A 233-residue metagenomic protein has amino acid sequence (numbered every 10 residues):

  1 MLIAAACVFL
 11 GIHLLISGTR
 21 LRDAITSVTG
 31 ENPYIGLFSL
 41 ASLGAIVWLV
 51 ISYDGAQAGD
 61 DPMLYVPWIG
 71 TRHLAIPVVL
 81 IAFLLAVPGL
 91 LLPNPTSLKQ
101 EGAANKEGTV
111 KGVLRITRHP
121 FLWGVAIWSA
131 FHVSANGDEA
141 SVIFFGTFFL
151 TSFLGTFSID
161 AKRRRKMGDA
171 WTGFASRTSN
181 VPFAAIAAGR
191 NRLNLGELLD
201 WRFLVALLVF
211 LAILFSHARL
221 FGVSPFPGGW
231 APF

Functional and structural regions predicted by a protein language model:
M1-A4, W68-L84, A140-L150: Alpha-helical transmembrane segments
V8-G18, V79-T96, F149-R163, I213-L220: Transmembrane alpha-helical segments that form the membrane-embedded catalytic/substrate-channel core of multi-pass
L14-P33: Membrane-interface helix-loop junction between the first two transmembrane segments
S17-D23, Q57-D61, L90-N105, V110 (+3 more regions): Juxtamembrane/interfacial segments flanking transmembrane helices
A41-G112: Portal/gating segments that form or line small-molecule/metal binding sites
L114-W171, A175: A contiguous pocket-lining binding segment that forms or flanks enzyme active sites
A161, R165-L198: Membrane-proximal soluble regions of multi-pass membrane proteins
A212-F233: Juxtamembrane boundary at the C-terminal end of a transmembrane helix
